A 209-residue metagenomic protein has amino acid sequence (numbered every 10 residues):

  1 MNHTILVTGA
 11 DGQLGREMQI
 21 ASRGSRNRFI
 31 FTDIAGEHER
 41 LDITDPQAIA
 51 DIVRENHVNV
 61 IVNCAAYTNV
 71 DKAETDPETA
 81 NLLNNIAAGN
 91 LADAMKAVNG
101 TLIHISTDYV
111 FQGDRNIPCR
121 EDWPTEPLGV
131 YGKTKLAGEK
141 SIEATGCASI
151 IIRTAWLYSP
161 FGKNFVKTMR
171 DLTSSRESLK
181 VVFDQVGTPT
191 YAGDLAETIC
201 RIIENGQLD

Functional and structural regions predicted by a protein language model:
H3-G24: N-terminal Rossmann NAD(P)H-binding glycine-rich loop of SDR-like oxidoreductase domains
T8, T32, I61-A65, L102-T107 (+2 more regions): SDR active-site strand-loop-helix element
Q13, E17, T198-I199, N205-D209: Mid/C-terminal beta-alpha module of Rossmann-like enzyme folds, strongest in SDR-family dehydrogenases/epimerases
N27-I49: Adenosine-cofactor binding site in Rossmann-like domains, unifying the SAM/SAH pocket of S-adenosylmethionine-dependent
I43-L83: NAD(P)H-binding glycine-rich loop region in Rossmannoid oxidoreductase-like domains and their noncatalytic homologs
T75-I103: NAD(P)-cofactor binding segment of oxidoreductase domains
L82, A87-N90, V110-I152, W156-L157: Catalytic helix-loop patch of NAD(P)-dependent Rossmann-fold dehydrogenases
K140-R201: NAD(P)-dependent short-chain dehydrogenase/reductase
